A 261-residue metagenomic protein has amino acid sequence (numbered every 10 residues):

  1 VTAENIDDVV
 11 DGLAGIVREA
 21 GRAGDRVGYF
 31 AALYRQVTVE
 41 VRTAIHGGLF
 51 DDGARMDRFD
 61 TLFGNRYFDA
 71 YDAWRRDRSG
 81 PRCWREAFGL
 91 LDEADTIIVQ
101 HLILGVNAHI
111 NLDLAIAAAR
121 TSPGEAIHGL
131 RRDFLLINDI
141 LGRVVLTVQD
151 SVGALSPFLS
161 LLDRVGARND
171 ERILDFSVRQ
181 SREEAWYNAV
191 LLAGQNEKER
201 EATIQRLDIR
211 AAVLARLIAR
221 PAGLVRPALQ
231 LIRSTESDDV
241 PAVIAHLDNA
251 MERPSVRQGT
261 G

Functional and structural regions predicted by a protein language model:
V1-G12: Acidic, low-complexity proline/glycine-rich segments
L13-G24, L90-A94: Short, charged, low-complexity loops and linkers
A20-F68: N-terminal interaction modules that seed assembly of large macromolecular complexes
G48-D150: Internal, hydrophobic cores of structured domains that mediate oligomerization or house catalytic pockets within large
R120-Y187, L192: Long, charge-rich C-terminal accessory regions
L174-G261: A cross-kingdom marker for long, charged
